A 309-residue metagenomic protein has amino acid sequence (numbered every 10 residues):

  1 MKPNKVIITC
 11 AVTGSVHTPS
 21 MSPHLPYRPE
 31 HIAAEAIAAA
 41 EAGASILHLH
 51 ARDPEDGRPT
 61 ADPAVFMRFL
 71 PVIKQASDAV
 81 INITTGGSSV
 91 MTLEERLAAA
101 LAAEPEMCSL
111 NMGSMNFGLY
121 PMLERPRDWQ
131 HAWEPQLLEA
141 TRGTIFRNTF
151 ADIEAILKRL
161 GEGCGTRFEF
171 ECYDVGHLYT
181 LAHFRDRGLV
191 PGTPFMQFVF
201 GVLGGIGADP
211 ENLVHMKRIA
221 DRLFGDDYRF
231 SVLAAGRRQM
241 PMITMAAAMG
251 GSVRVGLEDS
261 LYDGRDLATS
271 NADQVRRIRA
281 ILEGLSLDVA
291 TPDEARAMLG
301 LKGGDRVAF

Functional and structural regions predicted by a protein language model:
M1-H24, R127-W133: N-terminal small/glycine-rich loop or linker at the start of catalytic domains across soluble metabolic enzymes
C10, R58-I83, I156-R159, M216-G225 (+1 more regions): Alpha-helix-loop-beta-strand connector modules within alpha/beta enzyme cores
G14-H31, T85-L93, R142-R147, E169 (+2 more regions): Active-site mouth loops of central-metabolism enzymes
S20, S45-M67, V199-G204, L261-R265: Glycine-rich, proline-tolerant flexible connector loops at the mouths of alpha/beta enzymes
I32, A39, H50, C108 (+4 more regions): Conserved, mostly hydrophobic/aromatic
T60-R147: Active-site beta->alpha loop and helix N-cap motifs at the rims of alpha/beta catalytic domains
M107-G256, A268: Catalytic alpha/beta core domains of metabolic enzymes, predominantly
Y179, R218-R222, P241-F309: Structured C-terminal cap/extension of enzyme domains
